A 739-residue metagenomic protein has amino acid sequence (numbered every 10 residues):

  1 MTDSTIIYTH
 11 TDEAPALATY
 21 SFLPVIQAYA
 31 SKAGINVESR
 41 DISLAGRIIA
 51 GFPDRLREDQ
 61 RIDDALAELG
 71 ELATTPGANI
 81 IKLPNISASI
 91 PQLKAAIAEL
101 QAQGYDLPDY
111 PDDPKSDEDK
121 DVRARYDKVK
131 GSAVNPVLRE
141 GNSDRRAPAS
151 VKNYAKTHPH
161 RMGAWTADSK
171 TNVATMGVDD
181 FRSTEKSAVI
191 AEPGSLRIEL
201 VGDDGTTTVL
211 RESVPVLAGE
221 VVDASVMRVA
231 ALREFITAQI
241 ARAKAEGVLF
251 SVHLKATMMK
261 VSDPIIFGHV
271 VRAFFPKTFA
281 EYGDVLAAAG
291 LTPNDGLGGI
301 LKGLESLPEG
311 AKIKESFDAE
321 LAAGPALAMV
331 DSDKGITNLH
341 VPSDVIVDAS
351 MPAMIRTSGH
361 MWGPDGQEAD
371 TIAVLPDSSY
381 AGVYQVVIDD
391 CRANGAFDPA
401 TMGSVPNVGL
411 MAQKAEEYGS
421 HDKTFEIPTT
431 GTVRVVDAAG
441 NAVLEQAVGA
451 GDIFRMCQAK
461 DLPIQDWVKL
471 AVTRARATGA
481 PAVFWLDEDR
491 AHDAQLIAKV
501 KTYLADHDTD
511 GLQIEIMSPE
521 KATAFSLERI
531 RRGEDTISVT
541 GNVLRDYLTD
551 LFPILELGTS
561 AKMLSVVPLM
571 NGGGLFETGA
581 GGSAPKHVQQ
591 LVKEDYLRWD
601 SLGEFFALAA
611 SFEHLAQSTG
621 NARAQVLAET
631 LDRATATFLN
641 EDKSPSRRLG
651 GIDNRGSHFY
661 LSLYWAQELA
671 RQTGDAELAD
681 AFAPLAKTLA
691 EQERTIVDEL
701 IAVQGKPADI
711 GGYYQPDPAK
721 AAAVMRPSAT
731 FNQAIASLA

Functional and structural regions predicted by a protein language model:
T2-G268, A280-K499, Y503, H507-N654 (+4 more regions): Extended, well-ordered protein cores
Q465, K469, A475, L669 (+2 more regions): Conformational switch/transducer regions in large eukaryotic molecular machines and scaffolds
G620-N621, G674-D680: Structural helix-adjacent loops and short alpha-helical linkers that scaffold large soluble proteins
E641, R648-G656, P684, P707-I710 (+2 more regions): Terminal, compositionally biased segments used for targeting/anchoring and flexible tails
W665-G674: Short, charged/polar, low-complexity loop and linker segments that flank or interrupt alpha-helical bundles
A679-K687: Short, charged, amphipathic alpha-helical segments
V697-Y713: A glycine-biased, small/acidic residue-tolerant capping/turn segment at secondary-structure junctions
P716-A739: C-terminal accessory extensions/subdomains outside the catalytic/core fold
